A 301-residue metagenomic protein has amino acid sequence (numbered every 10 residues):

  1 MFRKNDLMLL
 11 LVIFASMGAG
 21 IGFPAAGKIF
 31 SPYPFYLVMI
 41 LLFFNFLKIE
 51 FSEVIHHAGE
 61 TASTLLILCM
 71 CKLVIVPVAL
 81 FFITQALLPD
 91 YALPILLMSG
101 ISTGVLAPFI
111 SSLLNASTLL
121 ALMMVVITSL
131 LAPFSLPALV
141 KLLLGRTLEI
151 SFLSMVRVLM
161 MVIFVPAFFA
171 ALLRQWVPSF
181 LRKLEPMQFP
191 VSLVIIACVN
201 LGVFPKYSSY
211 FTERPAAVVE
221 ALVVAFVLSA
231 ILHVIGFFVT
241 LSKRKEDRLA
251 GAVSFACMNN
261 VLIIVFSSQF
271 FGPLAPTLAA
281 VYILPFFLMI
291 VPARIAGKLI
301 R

Functional and structural regions predicted by a protein language model:
M1-R301: Alpha-helical transmembrane segments of multi-pass small-molecule/ion transporters
